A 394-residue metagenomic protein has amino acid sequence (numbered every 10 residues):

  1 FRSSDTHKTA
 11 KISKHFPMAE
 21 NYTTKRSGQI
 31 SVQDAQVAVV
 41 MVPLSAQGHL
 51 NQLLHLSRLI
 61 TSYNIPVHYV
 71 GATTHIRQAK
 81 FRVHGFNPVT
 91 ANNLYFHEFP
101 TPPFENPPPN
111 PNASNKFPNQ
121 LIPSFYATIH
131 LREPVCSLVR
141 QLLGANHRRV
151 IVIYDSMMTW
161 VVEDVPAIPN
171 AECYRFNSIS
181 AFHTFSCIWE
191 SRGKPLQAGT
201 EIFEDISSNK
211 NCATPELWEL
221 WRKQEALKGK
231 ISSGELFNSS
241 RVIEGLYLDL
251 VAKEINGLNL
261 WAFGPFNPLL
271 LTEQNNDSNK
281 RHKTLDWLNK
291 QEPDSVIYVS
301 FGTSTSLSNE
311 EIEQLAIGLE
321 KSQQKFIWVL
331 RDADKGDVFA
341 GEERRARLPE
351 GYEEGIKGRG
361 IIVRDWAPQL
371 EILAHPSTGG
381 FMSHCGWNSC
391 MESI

Functional and structural regions predicted by a protein language model:
D5-R241, G245-I394: Glycosyltransferase specificity loop/lid
